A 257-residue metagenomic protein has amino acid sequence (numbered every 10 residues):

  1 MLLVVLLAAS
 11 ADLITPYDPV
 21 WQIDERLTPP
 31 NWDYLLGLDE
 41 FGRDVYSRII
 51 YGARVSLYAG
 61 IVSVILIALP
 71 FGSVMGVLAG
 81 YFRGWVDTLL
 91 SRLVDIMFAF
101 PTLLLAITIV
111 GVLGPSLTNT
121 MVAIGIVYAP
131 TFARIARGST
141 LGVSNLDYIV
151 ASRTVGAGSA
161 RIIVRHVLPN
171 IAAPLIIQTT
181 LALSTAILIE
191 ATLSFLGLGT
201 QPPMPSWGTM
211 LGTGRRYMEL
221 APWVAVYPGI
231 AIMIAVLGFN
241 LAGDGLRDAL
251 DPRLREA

Functional and structural regions predicted by a protein language model:
M1-P16, V20, L93: N-terminal signal-anchor/first transmembrane alpha helix
L2-S10, V62, L66, F71 (+6 more regions): Lipid-exposed faces of alpha-helical membrane segments in multi-pass integral membrane proteins
L35, D39, V45, I67-G72 (+3 more regions): Generic hydrophobic transmembrane alpha-helix motif, especially the helices
R43-Y58, R83-S91, L141-N145, I149-I177: Amphipathic cytosolic juxtamembrane alpha-helices at the membrane-cytosol interface of multi-pass membrane transporters
V45-L78: Transmembrane alpha-helix signature in integral membrane proteins
R54-I67, F100, A160-T192, F239: Transmembrane alpha-helices
I109-V112, I124, S139-T140, A182 (+2 more regions): Glycine-rich helix-loop "coupling/hinge" segments at transmembrane-helix boundaries in multipass transporters
V127, A173-L183, P222-A257: C-terminal transmembrane helix and the adjacent membrane-cytosol boundary/short C-terminal tail of inner/organellar
